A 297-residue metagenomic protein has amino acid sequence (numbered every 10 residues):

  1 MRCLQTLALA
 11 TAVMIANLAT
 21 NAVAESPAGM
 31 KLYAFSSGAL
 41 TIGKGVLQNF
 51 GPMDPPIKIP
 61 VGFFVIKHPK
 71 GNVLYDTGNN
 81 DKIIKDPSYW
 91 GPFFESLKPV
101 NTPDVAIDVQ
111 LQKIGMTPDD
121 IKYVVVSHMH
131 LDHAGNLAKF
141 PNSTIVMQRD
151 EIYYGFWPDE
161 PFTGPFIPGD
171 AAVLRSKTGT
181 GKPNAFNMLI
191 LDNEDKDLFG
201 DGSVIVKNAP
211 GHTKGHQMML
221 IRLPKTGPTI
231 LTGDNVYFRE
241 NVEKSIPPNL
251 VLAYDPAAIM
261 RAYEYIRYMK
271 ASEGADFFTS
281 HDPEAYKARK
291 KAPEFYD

Functional and structural regions predicted by a protein language model:
M1-A8: Bacterial N-terminal signal peptides that target proteins for export
A8-N17: Bacterial N-terminal signal peptides
A19-V109, D120, T226-G233, Y265 (+1 more regions): Metallo-beta-lactamase
E25-S26, N101-D120, Q148-N208, D255-G274: Metallo-beta-lactamase
S37-G38, T77-N80, M129, E151 (+3 more regions): Active-site metal-binding loops of divalent metal-dependent hydrolases
S96-V109, M218-D297: Cap/insert and terminal regions of metallo-dependent hydrolase folds
I121-D132: Metallo-beta-lactamase
A138-P141: Short, conserved loop/helix-junction motifs that constitute active-site signature segments in enzyme catalytic cores
